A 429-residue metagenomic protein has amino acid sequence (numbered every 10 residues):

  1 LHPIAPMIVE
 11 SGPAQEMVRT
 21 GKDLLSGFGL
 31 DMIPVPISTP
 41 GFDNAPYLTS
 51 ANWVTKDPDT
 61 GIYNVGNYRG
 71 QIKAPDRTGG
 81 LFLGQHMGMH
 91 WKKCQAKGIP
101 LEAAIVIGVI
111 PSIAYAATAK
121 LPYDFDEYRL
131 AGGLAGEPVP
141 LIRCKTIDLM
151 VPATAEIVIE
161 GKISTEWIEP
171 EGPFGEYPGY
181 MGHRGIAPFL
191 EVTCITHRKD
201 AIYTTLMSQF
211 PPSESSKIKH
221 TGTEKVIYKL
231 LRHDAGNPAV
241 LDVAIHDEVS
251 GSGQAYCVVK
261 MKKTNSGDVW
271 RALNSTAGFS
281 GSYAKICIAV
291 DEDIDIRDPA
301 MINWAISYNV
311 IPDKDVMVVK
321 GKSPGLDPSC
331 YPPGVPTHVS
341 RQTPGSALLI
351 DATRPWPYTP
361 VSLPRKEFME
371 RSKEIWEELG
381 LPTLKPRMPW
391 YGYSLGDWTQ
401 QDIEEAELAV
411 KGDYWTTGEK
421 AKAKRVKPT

Functional and structural regions predicted by a protein language model:
L1-T429: Extended, highly charged
